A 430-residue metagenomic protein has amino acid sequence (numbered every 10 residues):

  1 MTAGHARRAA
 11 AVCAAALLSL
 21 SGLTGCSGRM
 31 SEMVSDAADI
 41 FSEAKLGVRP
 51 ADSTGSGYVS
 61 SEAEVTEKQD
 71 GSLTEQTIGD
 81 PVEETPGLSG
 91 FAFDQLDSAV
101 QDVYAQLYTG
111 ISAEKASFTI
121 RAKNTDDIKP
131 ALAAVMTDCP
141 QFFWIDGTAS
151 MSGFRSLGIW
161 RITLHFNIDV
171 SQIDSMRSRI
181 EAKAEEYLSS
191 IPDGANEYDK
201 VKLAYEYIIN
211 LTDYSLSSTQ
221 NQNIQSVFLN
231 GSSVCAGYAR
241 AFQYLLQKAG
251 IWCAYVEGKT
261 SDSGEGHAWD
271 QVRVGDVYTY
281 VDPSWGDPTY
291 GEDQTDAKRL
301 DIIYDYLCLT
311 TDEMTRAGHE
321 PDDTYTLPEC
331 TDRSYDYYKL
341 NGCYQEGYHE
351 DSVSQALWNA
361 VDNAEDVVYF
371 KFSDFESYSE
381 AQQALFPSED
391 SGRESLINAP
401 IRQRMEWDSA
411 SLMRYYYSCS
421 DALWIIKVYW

Functional and structural regions predicted by a protein language model:
T2, D193, N230-G231: A generic structural signal for short
T2-M30: Sec-dependent N-terminal signal peptides of Gram-positive bacterial secreted proteins and lipoproteins
G25-G194, T315-W430: N-terminal accessory/pre-domain segments preceding catalytic cores
S171, L211-S215, S233-C235, K259-G264 (+2 more regions): Solvent-exposed loop/turn segments at secondary-structure junctions within structured extracellular/periplasmic domains
Q172-V227: Secondary-structure boundary elements
I224-Y238: A short, highly charged nucleic-acid-interacting micro-segment common to nuclease and nuclease-linked defense proteins
G237-E313: Hydrophobic/aromatic-rich core segments of domains that either
